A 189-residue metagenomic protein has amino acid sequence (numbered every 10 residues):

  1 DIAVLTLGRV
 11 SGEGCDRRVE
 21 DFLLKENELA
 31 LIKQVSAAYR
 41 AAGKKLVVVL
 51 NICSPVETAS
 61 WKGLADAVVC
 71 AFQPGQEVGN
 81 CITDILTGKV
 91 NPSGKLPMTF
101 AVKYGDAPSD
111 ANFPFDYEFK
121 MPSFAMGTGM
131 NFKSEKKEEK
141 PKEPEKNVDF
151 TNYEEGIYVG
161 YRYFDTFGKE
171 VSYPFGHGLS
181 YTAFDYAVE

Functional and structural regions predicted by a protein language model:
D1-Y39, V49-G63: Hydrophobic helix-and-loop "lid/oligomerization" segment in the mid-to-C-terminal part of catalytic domains
A42, N51-E189: Secreted, periplasmic, or luminal enzymes acting at the cell surface/secretory milieu
